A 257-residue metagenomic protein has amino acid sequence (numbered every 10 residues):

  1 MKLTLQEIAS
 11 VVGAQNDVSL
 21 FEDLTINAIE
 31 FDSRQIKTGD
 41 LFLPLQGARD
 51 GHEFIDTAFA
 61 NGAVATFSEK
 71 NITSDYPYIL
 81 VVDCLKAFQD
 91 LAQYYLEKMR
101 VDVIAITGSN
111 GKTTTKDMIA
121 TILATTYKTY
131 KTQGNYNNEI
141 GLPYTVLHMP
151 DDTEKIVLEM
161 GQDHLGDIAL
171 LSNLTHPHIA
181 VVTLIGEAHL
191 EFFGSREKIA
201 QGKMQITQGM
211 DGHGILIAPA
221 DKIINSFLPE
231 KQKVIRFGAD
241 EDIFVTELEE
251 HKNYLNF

Functional and structural regions predicted by a protein language model:
M1-D90: N-terminal leader/targeting and accessory segments in enzymes
L3, R196-E197, Q232-F257: Adenine nucleotide phosphate-binding catalytic loops in nucleotide-utilizing enzymes
V12, A87-I215, A220, I224-Q232: Phosphate-binding loop of NTP-binding sites
Q15, P77, K128, K233-I235 (+1 more regions): Conserved beta-strand segments of alpha/beta enzyme cores
D23-L24, C84-F88, N138, A239-V245: A short acidic, often aromatic-flanked loop/helix-cap motif at beta-alpha or helix-coil junctions that lines enzyme
N27-I29, L165-I168, I243-F244: Glycine-rich, charged/polar anion/phosphate-binding loops that engage phosphate groups from diverse ligands
P44, S68, L80-V81, A105 (+5 more regions): Structural signal for conserved beta-strand scaffold positions within catalytic alpha/beta enzyme cores
V64-T73, P219-I224, A239-D240: Short, polar loop motifs at secondary-structure junctions
